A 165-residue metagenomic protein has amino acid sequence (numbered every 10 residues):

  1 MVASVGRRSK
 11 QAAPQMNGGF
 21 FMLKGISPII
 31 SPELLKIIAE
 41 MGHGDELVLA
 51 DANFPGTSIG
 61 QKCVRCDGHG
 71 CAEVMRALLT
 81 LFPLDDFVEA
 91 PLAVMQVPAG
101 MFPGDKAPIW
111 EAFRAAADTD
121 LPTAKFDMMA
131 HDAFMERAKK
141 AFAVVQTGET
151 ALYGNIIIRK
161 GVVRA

Functional and structural regions predicted by a protein language model:
A3-F21: Short, Lys/Arg-enriched N-terminal segments with co-localized hydrophobic residues within the first ~10-30 amino acids
G18-D67: Long, hydrophobic N-terminal alpha-helical segment
M22, I26, C66-G70, M101-D105 (+1 more regions): Catalytic cores of large soluble enzymes that bind and process phosphate-bearing ligands
I37, M41-G44, A77-D85, A112 (+2 more regions): Change "in soluble alpha/beta enzymes" to "in soluble alpha/beta proteins
D45, L49-N53, G60-A77, L81 (+2 more regions): Conserved mixed alpha/beta catalytic, RNA-binding, or beta-rich assembly cores of soluble enzyme, regulatory
D45-V48, K62-C63, D85-V94, A124-F126 (+2 more regions): Structural motif
C66, M75-A112: Glycine-rich nucleotide/cofactor/substrate-binding loop typically near the N-terminus or early in the first domain
M101-A165: Glycine-rich, aromatic-bearing surface loops/beta-hairpins
